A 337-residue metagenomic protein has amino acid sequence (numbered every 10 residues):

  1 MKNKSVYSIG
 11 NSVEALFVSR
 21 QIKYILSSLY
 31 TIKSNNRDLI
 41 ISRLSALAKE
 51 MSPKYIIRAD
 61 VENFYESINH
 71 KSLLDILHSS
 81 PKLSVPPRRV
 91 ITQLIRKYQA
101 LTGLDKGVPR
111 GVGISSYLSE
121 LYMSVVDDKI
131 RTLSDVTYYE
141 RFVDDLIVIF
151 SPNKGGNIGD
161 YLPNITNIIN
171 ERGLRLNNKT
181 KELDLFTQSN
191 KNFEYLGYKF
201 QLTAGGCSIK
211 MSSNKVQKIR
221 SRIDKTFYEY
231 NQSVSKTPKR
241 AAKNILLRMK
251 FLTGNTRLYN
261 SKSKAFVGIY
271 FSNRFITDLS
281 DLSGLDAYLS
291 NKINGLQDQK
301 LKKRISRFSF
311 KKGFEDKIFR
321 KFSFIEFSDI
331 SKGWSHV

Functional and structural regions predicted by a protein language model:
M1-I32, L104-R131: Conserved pre-motif C helix in the palm subdomain of viral-like polymerases
K2-S5, S34-S45, T92-R96: Short, glycine/charge-rich beta-strand/loop segments that flank catalytic centers and engage negatively charged groups
S8, S12, L16-R20, Y24-N35 (+4 more regions): Right-hand nucleic-acid polymerase module
A48-V143, I147-I168, K179-N192, R307-K317 (+1 more regions): Conserved polymerase palm-domain catalytic core
R172: Contiguous mid-protein beta-loop-alpha structural module that forms a pocket-lining wall or clamp of enzyme active
R175: Residue-level detector of anion-binding/catalytic polar loops
